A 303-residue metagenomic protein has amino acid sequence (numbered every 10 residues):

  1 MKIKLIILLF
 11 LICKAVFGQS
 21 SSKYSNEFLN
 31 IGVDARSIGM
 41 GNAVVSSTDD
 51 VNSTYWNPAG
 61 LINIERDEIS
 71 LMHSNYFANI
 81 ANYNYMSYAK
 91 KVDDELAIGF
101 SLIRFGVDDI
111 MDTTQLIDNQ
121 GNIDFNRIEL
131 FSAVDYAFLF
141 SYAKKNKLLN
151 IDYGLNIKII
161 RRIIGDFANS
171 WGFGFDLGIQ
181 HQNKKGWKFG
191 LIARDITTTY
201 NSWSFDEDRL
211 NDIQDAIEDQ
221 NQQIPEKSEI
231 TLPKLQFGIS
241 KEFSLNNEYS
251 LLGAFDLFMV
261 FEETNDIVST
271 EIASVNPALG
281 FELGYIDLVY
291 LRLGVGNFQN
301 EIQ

Functional and structural regions predicted by a protein language model:
M1-K23: Bacterial Sec-dependent N-terminal signal peptides
Q19-Q303: Subset of outer-membrane beta-barrel
